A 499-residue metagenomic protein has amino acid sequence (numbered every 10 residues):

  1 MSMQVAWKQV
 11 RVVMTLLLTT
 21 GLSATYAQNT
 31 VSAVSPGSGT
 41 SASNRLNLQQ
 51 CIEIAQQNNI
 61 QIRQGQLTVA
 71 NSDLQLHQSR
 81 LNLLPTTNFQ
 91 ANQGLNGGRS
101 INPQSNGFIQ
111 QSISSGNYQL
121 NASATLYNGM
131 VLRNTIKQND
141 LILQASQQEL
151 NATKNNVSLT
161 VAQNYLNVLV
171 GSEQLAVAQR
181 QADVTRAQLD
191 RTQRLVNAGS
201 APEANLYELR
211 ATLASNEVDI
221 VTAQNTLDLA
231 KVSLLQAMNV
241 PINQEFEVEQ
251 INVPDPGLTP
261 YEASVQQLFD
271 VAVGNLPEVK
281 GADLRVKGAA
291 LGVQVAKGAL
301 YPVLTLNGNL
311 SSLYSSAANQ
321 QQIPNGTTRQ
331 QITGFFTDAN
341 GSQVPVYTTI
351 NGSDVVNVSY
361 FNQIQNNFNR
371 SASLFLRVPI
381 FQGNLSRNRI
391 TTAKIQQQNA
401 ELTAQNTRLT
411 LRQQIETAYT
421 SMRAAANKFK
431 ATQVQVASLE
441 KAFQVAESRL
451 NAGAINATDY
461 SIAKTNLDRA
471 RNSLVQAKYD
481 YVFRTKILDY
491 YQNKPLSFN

Functional and structural regions predicted by a protein language model:
S2-V5, Q9, N156-V271, S421 (+3 more regions): Periplasmic alpha-helical coiled-coil/stalk elements that build and connect Gram-negative outer-membrane
Q4, K8-V12, A27-Q28, A33-S41 (+3 more regions): Acidic, low-complexity, intrinsically disordered peripheral segments
V13-S23: Bacterial N-terminal signal peptides
A27-N92, E249-A290, P379-I380, L496: Bacterial Sec-pathway N-terminal export signals of envelope proteins
S32-N44, Q90-A124, N252-P260, Q294 (+2 more regions): Small/polar, glycine/serine/threonine/aspartate-rich low-complexity segments that form flexible
R63-L67, R80-L81, S112, L126-K154 (+5 more regions): Sec/SRP-type N-terminal targeting helices
L81, V218-V240, A425, V434-K494: Short segments within alpha-helical structural elements
Q119-N121, Y165, F269, S373-F375 (+1 more regions): Membrane-embedded beta-strand positions in outer-membrane beta-barrel channels/transporters
